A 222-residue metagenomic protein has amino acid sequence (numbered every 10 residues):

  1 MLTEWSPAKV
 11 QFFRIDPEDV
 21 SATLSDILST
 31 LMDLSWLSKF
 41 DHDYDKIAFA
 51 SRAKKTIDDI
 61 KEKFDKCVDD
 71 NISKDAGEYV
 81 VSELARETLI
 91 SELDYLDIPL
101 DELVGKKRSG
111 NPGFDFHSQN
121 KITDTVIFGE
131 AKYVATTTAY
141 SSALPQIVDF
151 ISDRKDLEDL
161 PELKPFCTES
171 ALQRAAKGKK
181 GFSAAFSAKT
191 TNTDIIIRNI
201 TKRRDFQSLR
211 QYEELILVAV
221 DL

Functional and structural regions predicted by a protein language model:
M1-E83: Interdomain/boundary linker segments immediately adjacent to catalytic/signaling cores
R52-K61, E169-L222: Charged, structured surface patches that assemble and position nucleic-acid processing machinery
T88-S109: A short acidic/basic microdomain associated with nuclease active sites
E92, V148-S152, L217-V220: Charged, terminal alpha-helix-loop-beta segments that serve as non-catalytic nucleic-acid engagement and/or assembly
D97, I127-E130: A structural signal for short, well-ordered beta-strand segments and their strand-loop junctions that often border
P112-F114: Short beta-strand or tight-loop elements that sit immediately N-terminal to catalytic metal-binding acidic residues
S118-F128: Active-site beta-strand-loop-beta-strand hairpin of nuclease catalytic cores that positions key catalytic residues
A131-T191: Catalytic cores of nucleic-acid endonucleases
